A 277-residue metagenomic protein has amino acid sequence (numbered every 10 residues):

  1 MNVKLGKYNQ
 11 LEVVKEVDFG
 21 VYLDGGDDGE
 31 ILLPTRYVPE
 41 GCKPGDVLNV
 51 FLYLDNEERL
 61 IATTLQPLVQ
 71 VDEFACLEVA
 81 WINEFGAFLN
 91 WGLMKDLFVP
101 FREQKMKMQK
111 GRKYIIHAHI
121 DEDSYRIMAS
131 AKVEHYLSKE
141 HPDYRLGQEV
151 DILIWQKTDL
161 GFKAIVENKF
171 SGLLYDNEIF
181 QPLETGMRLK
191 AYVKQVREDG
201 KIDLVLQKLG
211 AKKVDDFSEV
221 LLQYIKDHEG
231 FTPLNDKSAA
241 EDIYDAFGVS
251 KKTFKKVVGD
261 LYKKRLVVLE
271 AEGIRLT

Functional and structural regions predicted by a protein language model:
M1-T277: Single-stranded RNA-binding regions, centering on S1/OB-family and related RNA-binding modules
